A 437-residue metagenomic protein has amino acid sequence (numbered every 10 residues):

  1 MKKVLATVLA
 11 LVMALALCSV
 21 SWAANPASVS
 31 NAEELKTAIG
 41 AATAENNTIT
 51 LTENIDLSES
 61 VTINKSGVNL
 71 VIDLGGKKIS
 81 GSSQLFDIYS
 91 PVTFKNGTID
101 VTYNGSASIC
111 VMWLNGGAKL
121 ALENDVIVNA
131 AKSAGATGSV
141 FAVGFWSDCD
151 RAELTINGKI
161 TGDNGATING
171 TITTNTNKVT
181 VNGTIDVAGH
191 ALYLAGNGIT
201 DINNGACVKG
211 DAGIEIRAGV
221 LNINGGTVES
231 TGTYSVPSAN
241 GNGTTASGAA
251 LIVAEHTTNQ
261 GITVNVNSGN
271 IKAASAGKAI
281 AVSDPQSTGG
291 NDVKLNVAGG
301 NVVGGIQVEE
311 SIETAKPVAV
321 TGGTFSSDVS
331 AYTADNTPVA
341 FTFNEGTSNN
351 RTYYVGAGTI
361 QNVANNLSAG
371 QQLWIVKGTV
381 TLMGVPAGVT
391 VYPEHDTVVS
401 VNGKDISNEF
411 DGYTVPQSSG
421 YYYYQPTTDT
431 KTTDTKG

Functional and structural regions predicted by a protein language model:
M1-V8: Positively charged n-region of N-terminal signal peptides that target proteins for export
L9-A16: Bacterial N-terminal signal peptides
L17-P26: Sec-dependent signal peptide cleavage junction
P26-L35, F341, A357-L367, T433: Disulfide-bonded cysteine-rich modules in secreted/extracellular proteins, activating on the conserved Cys frameworks
A32-E33, T48-L70, L74-S83, I185-V187 (+5 more regions): N-terminal extracellular ligand-recognition/capping segment immediately after the signal peptide
T37, A42-A44: GGW-centered surface loops in extracellular recognition modules
I63-V71, D87-T102, C110-K132, T137-G189 (+10 more regions): Surface-exposed loop/turn motifs in large extracellular/passenger domains
